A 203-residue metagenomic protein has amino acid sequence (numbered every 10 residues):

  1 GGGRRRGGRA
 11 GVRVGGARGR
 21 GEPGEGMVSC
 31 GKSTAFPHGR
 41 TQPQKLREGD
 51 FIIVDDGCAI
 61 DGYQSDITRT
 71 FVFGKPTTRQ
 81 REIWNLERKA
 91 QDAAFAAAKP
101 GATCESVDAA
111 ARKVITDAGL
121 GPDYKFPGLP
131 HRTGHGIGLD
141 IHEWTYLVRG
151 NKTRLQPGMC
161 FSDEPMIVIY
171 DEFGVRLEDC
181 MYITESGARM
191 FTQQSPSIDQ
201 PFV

Functional and structural regions predicted by a protein language model:
G1-V203: Active-site neighborhoods and metal-handling regions in enzymes and metal-associated proteins
